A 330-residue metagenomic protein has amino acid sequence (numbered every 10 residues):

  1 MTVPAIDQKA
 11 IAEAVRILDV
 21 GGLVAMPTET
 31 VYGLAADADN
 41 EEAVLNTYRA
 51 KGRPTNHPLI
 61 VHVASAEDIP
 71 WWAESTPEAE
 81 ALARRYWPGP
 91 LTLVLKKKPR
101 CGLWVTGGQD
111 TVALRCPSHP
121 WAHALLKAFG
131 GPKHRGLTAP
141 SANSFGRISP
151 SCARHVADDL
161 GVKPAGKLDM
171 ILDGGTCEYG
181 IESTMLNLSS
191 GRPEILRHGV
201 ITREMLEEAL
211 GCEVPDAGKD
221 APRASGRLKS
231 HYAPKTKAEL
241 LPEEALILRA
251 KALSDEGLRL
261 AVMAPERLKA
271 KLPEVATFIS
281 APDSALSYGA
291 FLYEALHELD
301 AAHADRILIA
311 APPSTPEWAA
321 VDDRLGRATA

Functional and structural regions predicted by a protein language model:
M1-A330: Active-site-adjacent structural elements in enzyme catalytic cores
